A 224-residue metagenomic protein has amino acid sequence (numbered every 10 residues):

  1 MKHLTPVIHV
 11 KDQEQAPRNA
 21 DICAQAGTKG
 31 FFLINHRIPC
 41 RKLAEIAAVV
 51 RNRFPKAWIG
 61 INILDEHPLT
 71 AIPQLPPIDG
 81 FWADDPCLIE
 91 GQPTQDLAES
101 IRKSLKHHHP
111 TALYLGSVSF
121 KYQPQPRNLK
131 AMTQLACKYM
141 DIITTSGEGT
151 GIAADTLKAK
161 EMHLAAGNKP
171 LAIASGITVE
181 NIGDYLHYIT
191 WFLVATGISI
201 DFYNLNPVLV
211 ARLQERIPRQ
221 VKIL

Functional and structural regions predicted by a protein language model:
M1-I59, P126-K138, G151, H187 (+1 more regions): Conserved N-terminal beta1-alpha1 strand-loop-helix module at the mouth
K2-T5, R53-L64, H109-K121, M162-S175: Short beta-strand/loop segments at the ligand-binding rim of alpha/beta enzyme cores
T5-K11, H36-I38, N62-P68, D84-L88 (+4 more regions): Active-site beta-loop-alpha junctions enriched in small/polar residues
R18-N19, E66-I78, R127-L135, I173-V194: Catalytic cores of alpha/beta
G27-K29, F54-P55, P73-W82, P110-T111 (+3 more regions): Glycine-enriched alpha-helix->loop->beta-strand junction motifs that scaffold or abut catalytic
R37-V50, D65-A71, C87-H109, G147-L164 (+2 more regions): Active-site-adjacent beta->alpha loops and helix N-cap segments on the catalytic face of soluble alpha/beta enzymes
D65-G147: Conserved anion-binding
N168-L224: C-terminal alpha-helical cap/extension of soluble enzyme domains
